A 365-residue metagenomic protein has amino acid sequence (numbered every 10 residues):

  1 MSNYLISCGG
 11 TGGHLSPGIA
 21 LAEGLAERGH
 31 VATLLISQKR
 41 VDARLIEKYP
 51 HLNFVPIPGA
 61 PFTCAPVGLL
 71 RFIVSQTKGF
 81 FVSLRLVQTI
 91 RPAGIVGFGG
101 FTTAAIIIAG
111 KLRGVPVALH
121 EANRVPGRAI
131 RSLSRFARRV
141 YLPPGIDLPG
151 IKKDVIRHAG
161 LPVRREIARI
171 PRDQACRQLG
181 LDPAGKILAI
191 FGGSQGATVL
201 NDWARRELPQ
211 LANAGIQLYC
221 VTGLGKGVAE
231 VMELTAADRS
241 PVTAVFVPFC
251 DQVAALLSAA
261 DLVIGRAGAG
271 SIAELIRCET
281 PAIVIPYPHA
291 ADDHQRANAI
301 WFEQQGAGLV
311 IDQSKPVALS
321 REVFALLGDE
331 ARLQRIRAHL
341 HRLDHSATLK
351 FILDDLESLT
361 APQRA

Functional and structural regions predicted by a protein language model:
N3-G9, A26-S75, A159, D312-K315: Conserved nucleotide-sugar phosphate-binding/catalytic loop shared by glycosyltransferases and other
V31, L52-N53, K111-D173, P183: Active-site-proximal region of nucleotide-activated glycan assembly enzymes, centered on histidine/acidic-rich loops
R40-P50, R172-Q174, L181-V263, R296-A299 (+1 more regions): Donor-nucleotide binding loops and adjacent catalytic segments primarily of GT-B fold Leloir glycosyltransferases
C64-G94: An amphipathic, basic-hydrophobic alpha-helix
P92-G94, S258-S271, T280: Acidic donor-binding loop of glycosyltransferase active sites
Q305, V310-I311, P316-A331: C-terminal "capping" alpha-helix adjacent to the active site of nucleotide-linked donor transferases in cell-envelope
A325, H345-A365: C-terminal alpha-helical cap of glycosyltransferases
R332-S346: A short, well-ordered alpha-helix in the C-terminal region of glycosyltransferases
